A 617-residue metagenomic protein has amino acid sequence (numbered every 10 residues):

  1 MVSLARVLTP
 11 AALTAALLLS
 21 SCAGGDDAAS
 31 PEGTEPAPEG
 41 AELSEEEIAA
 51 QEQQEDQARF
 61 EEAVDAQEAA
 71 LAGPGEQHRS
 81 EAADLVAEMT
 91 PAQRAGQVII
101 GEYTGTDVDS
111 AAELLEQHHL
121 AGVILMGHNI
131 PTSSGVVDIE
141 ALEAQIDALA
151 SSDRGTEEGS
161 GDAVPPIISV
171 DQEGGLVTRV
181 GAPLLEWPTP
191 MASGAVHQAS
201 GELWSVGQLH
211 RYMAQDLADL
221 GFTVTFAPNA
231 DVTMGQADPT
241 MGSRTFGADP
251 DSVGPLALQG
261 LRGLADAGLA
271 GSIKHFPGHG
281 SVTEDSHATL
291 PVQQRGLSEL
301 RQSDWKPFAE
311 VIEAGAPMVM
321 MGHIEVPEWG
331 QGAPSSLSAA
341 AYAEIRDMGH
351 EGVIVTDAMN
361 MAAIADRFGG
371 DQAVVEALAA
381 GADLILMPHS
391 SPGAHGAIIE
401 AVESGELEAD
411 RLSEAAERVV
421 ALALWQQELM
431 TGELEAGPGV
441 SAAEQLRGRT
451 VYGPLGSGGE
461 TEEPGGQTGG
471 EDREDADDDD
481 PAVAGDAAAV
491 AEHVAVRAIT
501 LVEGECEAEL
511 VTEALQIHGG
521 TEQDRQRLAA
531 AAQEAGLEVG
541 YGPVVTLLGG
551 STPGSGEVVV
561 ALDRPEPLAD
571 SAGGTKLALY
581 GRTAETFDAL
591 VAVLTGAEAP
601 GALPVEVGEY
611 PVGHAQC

Functional and structural regions predicted by a protein language model:
S3-A15: Sec-dependent N-terminal signal peptides
L4-A5, A23-E113, Q117-H118, R367-C617: Preference for extracellular/luminal or secreted protein segments
L18-S21: C-terminal motif of bacterial Sec signal peptides marking the signal peptidase cleavage site
T90, S110-L114, S133-R154, E158 (+2 more regions): Second-shell residues forming the walls of enzyme active-site clefts
G96-Y103, A121-L125, P166-Q172, V224-P228 (+5 more regions): Hydrophobic faces of well-ordered beta-strands that scaffold small-molecule active sites in alpha/beta enzyme cores
L115-G135, F226, M234-Q236, E310-Q331 (+1 more regions): Short acidic, glycine-rich surface-loop motifs adjacent to enzyme active sites
A150-P188, V206-V232, V253-P277: Glycine-rich, aromatic-flanked loop segments that form ligand/cofactor-binding clefts across common enzyme folds
P190-F222, N229-D238, G242-P250, G254-L261 (+7 more regions): A substrate-binding/cap region within the structured catalytic cores of diverse enzymes
